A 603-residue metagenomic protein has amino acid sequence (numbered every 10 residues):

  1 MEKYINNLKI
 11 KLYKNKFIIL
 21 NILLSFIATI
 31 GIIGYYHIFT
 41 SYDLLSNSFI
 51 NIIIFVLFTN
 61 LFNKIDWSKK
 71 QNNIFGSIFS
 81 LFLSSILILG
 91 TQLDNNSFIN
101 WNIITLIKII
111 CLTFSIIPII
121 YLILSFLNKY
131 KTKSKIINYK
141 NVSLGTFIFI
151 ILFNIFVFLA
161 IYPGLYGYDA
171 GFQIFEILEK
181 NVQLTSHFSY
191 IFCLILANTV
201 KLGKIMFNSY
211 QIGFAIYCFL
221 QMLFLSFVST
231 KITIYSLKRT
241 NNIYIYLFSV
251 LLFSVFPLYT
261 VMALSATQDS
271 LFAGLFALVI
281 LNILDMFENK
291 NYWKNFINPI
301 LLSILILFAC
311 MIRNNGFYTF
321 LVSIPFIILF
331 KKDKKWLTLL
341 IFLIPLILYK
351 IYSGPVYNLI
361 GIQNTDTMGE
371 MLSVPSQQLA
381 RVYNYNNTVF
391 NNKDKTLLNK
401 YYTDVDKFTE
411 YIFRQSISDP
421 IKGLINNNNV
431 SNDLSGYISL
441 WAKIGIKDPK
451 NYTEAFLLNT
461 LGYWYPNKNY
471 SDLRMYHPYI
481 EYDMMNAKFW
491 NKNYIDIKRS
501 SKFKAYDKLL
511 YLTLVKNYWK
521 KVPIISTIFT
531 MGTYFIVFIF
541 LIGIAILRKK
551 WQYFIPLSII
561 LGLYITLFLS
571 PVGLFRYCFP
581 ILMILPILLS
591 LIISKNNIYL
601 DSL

Functional and structural regions predicted by a protein language model:
M1-A28, F49-L83, D94, F98-N154 (+2 more regions): Start-transfer (signal-anchor) and selected internal transmembrane alpha helices of multi-pass inner/ER membrane
G34-I53, I212, I216, N459-P556 (+1 more regions): Membrane-interface anchor segments at the N-terminal boundary of transmembrane helices in multi-pass membrane enzymes
K70-N73, S77, N141-G145, T230-V255 (+2 more regions): Transmembrane-helix signature of polytopic, membrane-embedded enzymes that assemble or transfer cell-envelope glycans
P118, I216-T240, L278: Transmembrane-helix motifs of polytopic, lipid-linked glycan transferases
P118, L178, L271-K290, I304-I306 (+2 more regions): Specific aromatic-rich, kink-prone transmembrane helix
I161-F175, Q183-T199, F207-I212, P580: Extracytoplasmic catalytic/substrate-binding loops of multi-pass membrane glycan-assembly enzymes
N298-R313, I324-P325, L343-Y349: Membrane-interface alpha helices of multi-pass inner-membrane proteins
G361-F503: Membrane-proximal stem/loop segments at transmembrane-domain junctions that anchor or position
